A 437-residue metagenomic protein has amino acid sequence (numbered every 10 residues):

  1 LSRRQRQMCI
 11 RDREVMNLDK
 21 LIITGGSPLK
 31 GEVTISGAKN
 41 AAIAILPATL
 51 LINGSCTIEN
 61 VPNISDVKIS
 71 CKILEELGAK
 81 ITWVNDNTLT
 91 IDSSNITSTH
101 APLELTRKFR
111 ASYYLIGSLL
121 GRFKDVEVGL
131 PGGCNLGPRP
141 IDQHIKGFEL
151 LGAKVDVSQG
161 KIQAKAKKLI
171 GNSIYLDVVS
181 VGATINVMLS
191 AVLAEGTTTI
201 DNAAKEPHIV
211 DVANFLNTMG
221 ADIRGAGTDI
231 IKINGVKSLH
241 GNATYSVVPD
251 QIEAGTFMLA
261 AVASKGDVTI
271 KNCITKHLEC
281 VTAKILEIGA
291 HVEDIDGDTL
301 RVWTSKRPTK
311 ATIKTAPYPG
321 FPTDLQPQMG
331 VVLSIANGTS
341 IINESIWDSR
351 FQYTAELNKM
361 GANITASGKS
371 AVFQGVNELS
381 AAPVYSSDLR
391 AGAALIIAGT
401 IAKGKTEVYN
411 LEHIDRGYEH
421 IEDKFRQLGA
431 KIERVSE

Functional and structural regions predicted by a protein language model:
L1-D12: Single conserved hydrophobic/aromatic residue that forms the stacking wall/gate of nucleotide- or nucleobase-binding
E14-E437: Short, structured segments at the rim of ligand-binding sites
